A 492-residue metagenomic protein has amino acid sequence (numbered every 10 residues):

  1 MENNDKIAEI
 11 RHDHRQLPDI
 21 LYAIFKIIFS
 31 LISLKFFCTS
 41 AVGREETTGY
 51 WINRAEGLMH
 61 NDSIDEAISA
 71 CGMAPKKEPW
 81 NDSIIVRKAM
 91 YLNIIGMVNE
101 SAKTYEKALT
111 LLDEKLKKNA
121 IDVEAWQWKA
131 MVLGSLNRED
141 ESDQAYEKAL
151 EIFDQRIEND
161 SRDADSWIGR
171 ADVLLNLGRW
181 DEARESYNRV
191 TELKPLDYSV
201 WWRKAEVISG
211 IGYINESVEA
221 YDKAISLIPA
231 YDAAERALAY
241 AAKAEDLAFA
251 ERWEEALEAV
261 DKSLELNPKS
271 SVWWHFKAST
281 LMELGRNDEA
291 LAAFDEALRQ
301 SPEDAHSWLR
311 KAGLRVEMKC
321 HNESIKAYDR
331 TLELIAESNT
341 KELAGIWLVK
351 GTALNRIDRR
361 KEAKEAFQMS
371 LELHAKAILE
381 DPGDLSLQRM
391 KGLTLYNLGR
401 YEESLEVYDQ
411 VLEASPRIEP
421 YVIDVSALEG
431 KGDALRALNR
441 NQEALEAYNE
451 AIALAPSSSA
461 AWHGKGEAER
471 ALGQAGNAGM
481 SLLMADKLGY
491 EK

Functional and structural regions predicted by a protein language model:
T48, D82-S83, V123-E124, A164-D165 (+11 more regions): Helix-start (N-cap) detector for alpha-helical repeat units in TPR-like alpha-solenoids, especially tetratricopeptide
